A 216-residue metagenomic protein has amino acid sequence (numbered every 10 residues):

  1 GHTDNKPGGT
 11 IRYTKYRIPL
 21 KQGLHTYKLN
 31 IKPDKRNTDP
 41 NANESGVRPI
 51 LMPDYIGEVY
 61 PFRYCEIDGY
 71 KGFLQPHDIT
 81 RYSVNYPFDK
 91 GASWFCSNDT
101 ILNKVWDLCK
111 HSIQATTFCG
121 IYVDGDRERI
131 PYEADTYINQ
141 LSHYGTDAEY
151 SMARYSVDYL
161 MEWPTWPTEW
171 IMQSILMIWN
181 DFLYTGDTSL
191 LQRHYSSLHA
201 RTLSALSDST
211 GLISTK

Functional and structural regions predicted by a protein language model:
G1, C65-D68, R129-R154, I175-H194 (+1 more regions): Alpha-helical support elements that line or immediately flank enzyme active sites and cofactor-binding pockets
G1-G120, D135, E149-R154, S189 (+1 more regions): Extracellular/oxidizing-compartment recognition motifs
P53-I56, G120-Y132, M161-I171: Solvent-exposed loop and edge beta-strand segments that line ligand/cofactor-binding and catalytic clefts
V84, K110, Q114, D158-T165 (+2 more regions): HEAT/HEAT-like alpha-solenoid repeats
K90-S93, K110-Q114, G125-I138, S142-D147 (+3 more regions): Catalytic cores of carbohydrate-active enzymes
I113, T117-I121, Y144-D147, M161-P164 (+2 more regions): Structural motif corresponding to the C-terminal cap of alpha-helices
P167-F182, S207-K216: Charged/polar, low-hydrophobicity segments characteristic of intrinsically disordered regions and flexible loops
